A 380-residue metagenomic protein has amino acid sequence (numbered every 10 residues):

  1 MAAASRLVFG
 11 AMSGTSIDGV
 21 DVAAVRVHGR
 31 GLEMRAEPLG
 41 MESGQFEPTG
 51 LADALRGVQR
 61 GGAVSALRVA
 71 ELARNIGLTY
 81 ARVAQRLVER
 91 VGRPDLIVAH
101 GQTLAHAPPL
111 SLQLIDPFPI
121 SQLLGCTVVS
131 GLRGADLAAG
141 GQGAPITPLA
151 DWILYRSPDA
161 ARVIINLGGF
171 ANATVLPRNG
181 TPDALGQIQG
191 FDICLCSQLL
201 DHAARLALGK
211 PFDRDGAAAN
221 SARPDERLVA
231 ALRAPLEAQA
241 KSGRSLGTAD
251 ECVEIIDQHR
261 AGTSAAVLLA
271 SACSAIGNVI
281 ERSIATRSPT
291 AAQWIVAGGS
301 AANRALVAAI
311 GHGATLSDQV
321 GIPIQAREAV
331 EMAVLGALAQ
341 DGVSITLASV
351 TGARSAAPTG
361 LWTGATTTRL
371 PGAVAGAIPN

Functional and structural regions predicted by a protein language model:
A3-L39, G44, A161-N179: Gly/Thr-rich phosphate-binding beta-strand-loop-beta motif of the actin/hexokinase/Hsp70
A3-L7, H106-S111, F118, Q122 (+1 more regions): Phosphate-binding/catalytic loop of phosphoryl-transfer enzymes
G19-V25, G29-F46, G186-G277, G342-I345 (+1 more regions): Conserved ATP-utilizing enzyme core subdomain
M34-A73: Conserved non-catalytic scaffold segment of RNase H-like nuclease domains
V58, G62-P117: Short beta-strand-loop/turn "lid" adjacent to the catalytic site in phosphate-handling enzymes
T79-L87, A265-T290, A339: Phosphate/ATP-binding catalytic cores across multiple sugar-kinase/actin-like superfamilies, primarily ASKHA
L104-H106, A291-I310: Glycine-rich phosphate-binding loops at beta-strand->alpha-helix junctions
G311-E331: Conserved phosphate-binding/catalytic loops in two-lobed NTP-binding clefts
